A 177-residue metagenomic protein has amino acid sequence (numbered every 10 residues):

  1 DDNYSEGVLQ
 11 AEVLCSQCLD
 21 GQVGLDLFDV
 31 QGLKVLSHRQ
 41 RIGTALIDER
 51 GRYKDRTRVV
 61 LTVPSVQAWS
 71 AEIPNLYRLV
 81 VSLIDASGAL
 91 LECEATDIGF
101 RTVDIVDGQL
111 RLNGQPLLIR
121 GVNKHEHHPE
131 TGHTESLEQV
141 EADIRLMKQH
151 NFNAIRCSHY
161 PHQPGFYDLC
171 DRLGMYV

Functional and structural regions predicted by a protein language model:
D1-P164, L169-V177: Secreted/periplasmic carbohydrate-active enzymes, especially glycoside hydrolases
